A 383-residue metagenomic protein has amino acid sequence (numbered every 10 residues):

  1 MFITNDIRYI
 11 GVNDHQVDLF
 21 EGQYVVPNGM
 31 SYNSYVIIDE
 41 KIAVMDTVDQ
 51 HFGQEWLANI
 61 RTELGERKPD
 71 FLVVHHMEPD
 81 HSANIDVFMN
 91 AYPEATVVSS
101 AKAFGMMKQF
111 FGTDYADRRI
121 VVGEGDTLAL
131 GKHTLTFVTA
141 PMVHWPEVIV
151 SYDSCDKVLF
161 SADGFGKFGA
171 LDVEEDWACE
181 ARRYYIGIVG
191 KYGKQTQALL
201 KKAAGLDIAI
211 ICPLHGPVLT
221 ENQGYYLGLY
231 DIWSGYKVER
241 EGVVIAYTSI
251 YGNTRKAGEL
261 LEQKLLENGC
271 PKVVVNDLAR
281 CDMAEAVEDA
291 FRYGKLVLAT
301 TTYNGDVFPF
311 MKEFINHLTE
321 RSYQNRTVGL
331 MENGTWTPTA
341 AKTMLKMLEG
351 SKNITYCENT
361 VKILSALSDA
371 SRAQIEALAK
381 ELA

Functional and structural regions predicted by a protein language model:
F2-I60, V150-D153, K157-S161, T254: Conserved beta-strand hairpin/beta-sheet module of binuclear metal-dependent hydrolase folds, prominently
F2-N5, S99-V148, Y192-A198: Metallo-beta-lactamase
E40, H51-V98: Active-site metal-binding motif and surrounding structural segment of the metallo-beta-lactamase
K41-A43, F71, H133, K157-F160 (+3 more regions): Structural motif
M45-T47, P69-M77, V97-S100, L159-D163 (+1 more regions): Active-site neighborhood of phospho(di)ester-bond hydrolases with catalytic His/Asp-centered motifs
H144, V148, D156, G164-K191 (+1 more regions): Active-site-proximal loop/helix segment associated with metal-binding centers of metalloenzymes
L171-I211, H215-V218, L260-N276, A286-A383: FMN-binding flavodoxin-like domain, especially the glycine-rich phosphate-binding loop
H215-R240: Terminal amphipathic helices with adjacent charged low-complexity linkers/tails
